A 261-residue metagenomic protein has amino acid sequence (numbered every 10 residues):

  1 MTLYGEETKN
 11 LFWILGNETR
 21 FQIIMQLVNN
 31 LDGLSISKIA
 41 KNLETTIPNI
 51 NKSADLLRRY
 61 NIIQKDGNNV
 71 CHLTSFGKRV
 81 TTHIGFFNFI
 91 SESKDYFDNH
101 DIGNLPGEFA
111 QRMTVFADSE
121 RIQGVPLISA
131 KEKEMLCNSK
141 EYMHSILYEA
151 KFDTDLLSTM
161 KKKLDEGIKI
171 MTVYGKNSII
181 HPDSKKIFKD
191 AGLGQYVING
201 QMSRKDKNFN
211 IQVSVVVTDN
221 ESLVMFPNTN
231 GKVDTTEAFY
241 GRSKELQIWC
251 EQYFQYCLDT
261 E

Functional and structural regions predicted by a protein language model:
M1-I90: Basic, Lys/Arg-rich alpha-helical nucleic-acid-recognition elements, primarily the DNA-binding modules of transcription
I47-P48, D183, D234-F239: A short, polar/proline- and glycine-enriched secondary-structure boundary/capping micro-motif
F87-H100: Alpha-helical linker/hinge and terminal dimerization helices associated with HTH transcriptional regulators
F97-Y174: PLD-like (HKD) phosphodiesterase/transphosphatidyltransferase domain
D98-L105, P227-E261: Signature of lipid phosphatidyltransferase scaffolds
V173-G175, M225-F226: Generic beta-sheet signal
K176-S214: HKD-type phospholipase D/PLD-like phosphodiesterase module
M202-E245: HKD (HxKxxxxD) catalytic microenvironment of the phospholipase D
